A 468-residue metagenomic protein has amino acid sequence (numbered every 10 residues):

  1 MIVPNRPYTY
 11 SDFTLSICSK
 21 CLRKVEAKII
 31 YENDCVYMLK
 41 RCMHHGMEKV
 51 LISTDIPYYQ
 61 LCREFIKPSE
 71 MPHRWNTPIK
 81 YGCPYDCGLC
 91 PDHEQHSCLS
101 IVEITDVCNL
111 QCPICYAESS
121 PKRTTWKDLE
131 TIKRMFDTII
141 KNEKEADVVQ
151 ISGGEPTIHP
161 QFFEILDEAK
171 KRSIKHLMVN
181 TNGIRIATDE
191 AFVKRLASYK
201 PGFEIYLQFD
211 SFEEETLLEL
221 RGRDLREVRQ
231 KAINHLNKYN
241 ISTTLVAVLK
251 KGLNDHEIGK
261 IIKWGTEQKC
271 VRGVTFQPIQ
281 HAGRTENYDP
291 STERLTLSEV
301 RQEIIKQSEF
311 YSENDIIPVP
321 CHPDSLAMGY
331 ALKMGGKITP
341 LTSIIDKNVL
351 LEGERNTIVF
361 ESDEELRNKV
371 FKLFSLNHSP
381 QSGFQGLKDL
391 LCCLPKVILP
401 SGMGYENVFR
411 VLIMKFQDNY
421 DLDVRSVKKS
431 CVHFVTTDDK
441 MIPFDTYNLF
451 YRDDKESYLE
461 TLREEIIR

Functional and structural regions predicted by a protein language model:
M1-Y81, Y330-R468: Radical SAM enzyme core and accessory elements
I29, S53, R123-W126, P160 (+5 more regions): Generic domain-boundary/flexible-linker signal
D34-Y58, R63-S198: Conserved alpha-helical substructure of the radical SAM core
H45, F212, K250-G252, H281 (+2 more regions): Short, solvent-exposed loop/turn segments at secondary-structure junctions
I104-D106, Y116-S119, G153, T181 (+5 more regions): Glycine-rich, histidine-containing beta strand-loop boundary motifs that form or position
E118-K122, F212-E215, H281-A282: A short, flexible beta-alpha/helix-coil linker loop
K133-Q150, H159-P278: Radical SAM/AdoMet-radical enzyme domain recognition
L220-R226, K238-M403: Radical SAM enzyme [4Fe-4S]-AdoMet core and its adjacent flexible, acidic and glycine-rich loops/tails across
